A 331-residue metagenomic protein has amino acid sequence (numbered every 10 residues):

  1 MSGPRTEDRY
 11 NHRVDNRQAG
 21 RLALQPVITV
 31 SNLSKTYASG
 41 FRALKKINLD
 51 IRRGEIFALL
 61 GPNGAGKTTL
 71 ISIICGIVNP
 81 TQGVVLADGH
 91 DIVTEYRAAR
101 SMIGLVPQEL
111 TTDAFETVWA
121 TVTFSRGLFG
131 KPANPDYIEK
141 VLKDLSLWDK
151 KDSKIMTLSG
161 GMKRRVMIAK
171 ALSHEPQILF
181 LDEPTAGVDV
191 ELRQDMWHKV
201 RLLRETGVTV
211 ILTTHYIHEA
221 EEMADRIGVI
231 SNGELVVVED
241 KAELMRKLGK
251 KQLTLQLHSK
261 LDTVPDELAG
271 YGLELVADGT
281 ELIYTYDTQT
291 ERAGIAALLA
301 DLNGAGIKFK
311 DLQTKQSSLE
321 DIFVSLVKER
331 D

Functional and structural regions predicted by a protein language model:
G83-T94, A98-A99: Conserved ABC transporter NBD signature motif
T123, G127-K150: Conserved ABC ATPase "signature" region
E175: Conserved catalytic motifs of ABC-family nucleotide-binding domains
L179-D182: Catalytic Walker B motif of ABC-type/P-loop ATPase nucleotide-binding domains
W197-Y286: ABC transporter nucleotide-binding domain
L253-L326: Short, charged/small-residue-rich alpha-helical element at the C-terminal edge of ABC transporter nucleotide-binding
